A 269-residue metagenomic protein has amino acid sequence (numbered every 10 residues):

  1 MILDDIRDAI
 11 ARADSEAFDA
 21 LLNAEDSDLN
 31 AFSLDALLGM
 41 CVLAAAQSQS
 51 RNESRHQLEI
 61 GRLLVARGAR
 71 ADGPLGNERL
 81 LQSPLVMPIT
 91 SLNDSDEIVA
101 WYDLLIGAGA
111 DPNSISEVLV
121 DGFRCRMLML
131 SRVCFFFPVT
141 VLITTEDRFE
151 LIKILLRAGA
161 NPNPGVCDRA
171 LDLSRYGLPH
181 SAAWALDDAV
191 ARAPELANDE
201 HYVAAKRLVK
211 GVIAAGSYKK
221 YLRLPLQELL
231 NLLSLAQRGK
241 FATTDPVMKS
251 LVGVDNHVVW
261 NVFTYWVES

Functional and structural regions predicted by a protein language model:
I2-D8, N30-Q49, G73-L92, I115-L142 (+2 more regions): Ankyrin-repeat boundary/"N-cap" motif
L3, S15, Q82, T244 (+1 more regions): Generic preference for well-ordered alpha-helical elements
A9-A17, E200: Short helix-adjacent coil turns
I10-A11, L22-D26, V42, A46 (+6 more regions): Ankyrin-repeat helical core positions
A13, A45, Q49, H56 (+3 more regions): Ankyrin-repeat intra-repeat helix-capping/turn positions
D19-L29, E59-A71, A100-P112, E150-P162: Ankyrin repeat domain, specifically the short helix-to-loop turn at the C-terminus of the second helix of each repeat
E53-I60, W101, L105, C125-V133 (+3 more regions): Extended HEAT/HEAT-like alpha-solenoid repeat tracts in very large eukaryotic scaffold/adaptor proteins
L171-S269: Cullin-RING E3 adaptor/co-adaptor recruitment helices
